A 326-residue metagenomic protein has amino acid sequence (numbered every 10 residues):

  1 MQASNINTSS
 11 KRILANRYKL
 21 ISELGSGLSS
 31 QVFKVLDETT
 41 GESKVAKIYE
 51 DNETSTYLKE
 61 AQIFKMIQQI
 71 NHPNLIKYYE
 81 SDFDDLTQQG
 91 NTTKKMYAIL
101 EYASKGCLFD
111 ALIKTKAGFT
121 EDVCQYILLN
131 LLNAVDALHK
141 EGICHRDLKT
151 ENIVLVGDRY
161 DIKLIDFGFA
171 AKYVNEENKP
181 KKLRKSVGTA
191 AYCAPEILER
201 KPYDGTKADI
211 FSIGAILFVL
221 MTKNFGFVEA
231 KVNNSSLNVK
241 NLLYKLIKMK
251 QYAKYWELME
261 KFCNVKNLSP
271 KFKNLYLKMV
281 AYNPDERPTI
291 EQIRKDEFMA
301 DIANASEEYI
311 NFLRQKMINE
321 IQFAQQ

Functional and structural regions predicted by a protein language model:
K77-K94: Short beta-strand micro-motifs within the conserved protein kinase catalytic domain, predominantly in the N-lobe
G90-C107: Conserved short submotifs of the Hanks-type protein kinase catalytic core that shape the nucleotide-binding pocket
I127-L128: Activation segment signature within eukaryotic-like protein kinase domains
H139-V156: Catalytic-loop of the protein kinase fold
V156-V187: Activation segment/activation loop of eukaryotic-type protein kinase catalytic domains
E196-K207: Conserved end of the kinase activation segment
A281-S306: Terminal C-lobe "cap" of eukaryotic-type protein kinase domains
